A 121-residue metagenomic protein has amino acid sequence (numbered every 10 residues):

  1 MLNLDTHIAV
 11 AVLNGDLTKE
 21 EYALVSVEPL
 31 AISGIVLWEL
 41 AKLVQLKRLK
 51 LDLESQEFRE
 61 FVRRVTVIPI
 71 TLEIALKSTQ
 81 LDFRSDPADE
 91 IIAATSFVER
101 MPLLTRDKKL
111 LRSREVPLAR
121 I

Functional and structural regions predicted by a protein language model:
M1-I32, V44-F58, S113: Short, well-structured N-terminal submotif of metal-dependent ribonuclease cores
I8-A9, V36, I74, I92 (+1 more regions): Alpha-helix capping/helix-boundary segments
V27-L30, R63-T66, F97-P102: Short active-site oxyanion
S33, I70, A88-D89, R106: Replace "coordinates the UDP/GDP/TDP-sugar" with "coordinates nucleotide-activated sugar donors
E57-D82: Acidic catalytic patch
A93-I121: Acidic, PIN/NYN-like endoribonuclease modules and their adjacent C-terminal/linker elements
